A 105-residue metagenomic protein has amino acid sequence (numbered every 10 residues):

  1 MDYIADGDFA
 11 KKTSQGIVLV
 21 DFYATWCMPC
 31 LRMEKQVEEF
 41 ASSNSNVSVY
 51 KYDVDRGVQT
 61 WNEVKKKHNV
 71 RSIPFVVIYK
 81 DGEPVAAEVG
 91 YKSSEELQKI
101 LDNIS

Functional and structural regions predicted by a protein language model:
M1-K11: N-terminal "domain-start" segment that seeds a small globular fold
F9, F22-Y23, Y79: Conserved hydrophobic/aromatic "anchor" residues that stabilize well-ordered secondary structure elements
T13-T25: Short active-site neighborhood of thiol/selenol oxidoreductases, capturing the structured segment around
A24-C27, G82: Receiver (REC) domain active-site loop signature in two-component systems and cognate sites in sensor histidine kinases
C27-C30, V76: The canonical Cys-X-X-Cys-His
P29-S43: Typically the conserved alpha-helix immediately C-terminal to a functionally engaged Cys/Sec in thioredoxin-like
S42, N46-S105: Thioredoxin-like thiol-disulfide oxidoreductase module
